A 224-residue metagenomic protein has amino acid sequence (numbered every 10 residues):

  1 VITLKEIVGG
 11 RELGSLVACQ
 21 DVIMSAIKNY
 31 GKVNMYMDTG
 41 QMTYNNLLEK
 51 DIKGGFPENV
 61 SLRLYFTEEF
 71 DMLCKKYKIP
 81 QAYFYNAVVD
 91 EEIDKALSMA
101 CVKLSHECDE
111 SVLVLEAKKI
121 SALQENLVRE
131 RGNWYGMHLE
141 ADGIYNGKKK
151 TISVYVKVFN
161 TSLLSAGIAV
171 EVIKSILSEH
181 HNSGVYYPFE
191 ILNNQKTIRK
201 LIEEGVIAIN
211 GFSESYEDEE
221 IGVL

Functional and structural regions predicted by a protein language model:
V1-L224: C-terminal catalytic/substrate-binding lobe primarily of soluble NAD(P)-dependent oxidoreductases
